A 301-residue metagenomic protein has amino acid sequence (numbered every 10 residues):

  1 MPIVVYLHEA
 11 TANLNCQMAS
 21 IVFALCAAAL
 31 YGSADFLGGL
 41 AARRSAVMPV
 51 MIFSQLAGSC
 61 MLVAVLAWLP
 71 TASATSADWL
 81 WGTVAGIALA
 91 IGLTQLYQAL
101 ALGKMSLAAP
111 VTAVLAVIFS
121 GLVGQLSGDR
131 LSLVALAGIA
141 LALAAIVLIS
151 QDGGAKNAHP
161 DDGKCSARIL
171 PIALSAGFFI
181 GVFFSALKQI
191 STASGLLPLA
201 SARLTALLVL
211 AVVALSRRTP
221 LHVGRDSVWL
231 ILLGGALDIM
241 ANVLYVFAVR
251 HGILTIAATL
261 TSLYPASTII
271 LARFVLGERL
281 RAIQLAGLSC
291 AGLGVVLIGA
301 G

Functional and structural regions predicted by a protein language model:
V5-A29, L37-M48, I52-T83, L93-G103 (+4 more regions): Membrane-interface interhelical linkers
Q17-L30, A74-L89, L131-A144, G195-A206 (+1 more regions): Structural signature of hydrophobic alpha-helical transmembrane segments
G32, F36, V63, G86-T94 (+6 more regions): Hydrophobic/small/kink-forming positions within alpha-helical transmembrane segments of polytopic membrane proteins
A41, V50, A99, K104 (+6 more regions): Hydrophobic/aromatic residues within transmembrane alpha-helices of multi-pass small-molecule transporters
L56-L62, V111-Q125, T205-V209, A241-L244 (+2 more regions): Alpha-helical transmembrane segments of compact multi-pass small-molecule transporters, enriched in specific families
A57, L62, I118-L122, L133-G153 (+1 more regions): Hydrophobic transmembrane alpha-helices of multi-pass small-molecule transport proteins
L62-T71, S120-V134, F179-A193, D238-L254 (+1 more regions): Hydrophobic alpha-helical transmembrane segments in multi-pass integral membrane proteins
P70, L96, A116-A137, V147 (+2 more regions): C-terminal transmembrane-helix exit sites in multi-pass transporters
